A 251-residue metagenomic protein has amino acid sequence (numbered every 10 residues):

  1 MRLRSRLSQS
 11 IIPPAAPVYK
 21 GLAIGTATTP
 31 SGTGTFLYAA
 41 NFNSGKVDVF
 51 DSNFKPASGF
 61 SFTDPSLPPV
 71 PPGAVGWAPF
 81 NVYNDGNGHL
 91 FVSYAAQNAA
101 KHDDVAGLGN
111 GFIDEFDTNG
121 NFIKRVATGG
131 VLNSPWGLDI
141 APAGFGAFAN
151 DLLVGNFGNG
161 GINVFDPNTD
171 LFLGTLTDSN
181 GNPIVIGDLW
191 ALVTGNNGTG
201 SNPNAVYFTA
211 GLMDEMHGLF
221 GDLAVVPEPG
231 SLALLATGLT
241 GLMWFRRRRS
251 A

Functional and structural regions predicted by a protein language model:
M1-V225: Sequence/structural signature of beta-propeller domains
E228-F245: A short, hydrophobic C-terminal helix/tail in secreted or cell-surface proteins
R248-A251: Short, charged juxtamembrane terminal tails flanking transmembrane helices
